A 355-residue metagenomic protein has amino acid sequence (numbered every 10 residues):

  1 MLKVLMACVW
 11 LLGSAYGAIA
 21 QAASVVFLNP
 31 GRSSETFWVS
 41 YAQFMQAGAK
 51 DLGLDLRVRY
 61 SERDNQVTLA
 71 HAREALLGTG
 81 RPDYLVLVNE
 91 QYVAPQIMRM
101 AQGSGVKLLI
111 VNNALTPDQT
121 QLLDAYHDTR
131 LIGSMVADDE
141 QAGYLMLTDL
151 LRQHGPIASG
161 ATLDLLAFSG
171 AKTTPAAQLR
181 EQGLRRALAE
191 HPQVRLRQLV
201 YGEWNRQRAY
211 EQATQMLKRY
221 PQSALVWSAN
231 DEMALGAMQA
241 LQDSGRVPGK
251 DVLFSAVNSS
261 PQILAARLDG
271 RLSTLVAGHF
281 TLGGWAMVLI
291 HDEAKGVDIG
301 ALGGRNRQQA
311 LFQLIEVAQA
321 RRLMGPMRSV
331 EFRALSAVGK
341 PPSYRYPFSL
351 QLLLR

Functional and structural regions predicted by a protein language model:
S24-F44, G48-A49, R57-H71, V88-Y92 (+1 more regions): Extracytoplasmic "Venus flytrap"
V26-L28, T79-N89, K107-N112, L166-A167 (+4 more regions): Periplasmic-binding protein-like
T36-L52, A142-D149, P175-V194, Q212 (+2 more regions): Short, solvent-exposed amphipathic alpha-helices that sit in or adjacent to ligand/effector-binding or catalytic
V67-D83, Y92, R99, Y210-Q222: Short, well-structured alpha-helical segments in soluble
T68, G133-L163, A209, S259 (+2 more regions): Hydrophobic alpha-helical segments within soluble ligand-binding/sensing domains
R99-Q141, I263-L264: Flexible loop/hinge segments that line or gate small-molecule binding clefts
L108-T120, S228-L272, T281: Venus flytrap/periplasmic-binding-protein-like
F168, W285-R355: Hinge/cleft segment of the Venus flytrap/periplasmic-binding protein
